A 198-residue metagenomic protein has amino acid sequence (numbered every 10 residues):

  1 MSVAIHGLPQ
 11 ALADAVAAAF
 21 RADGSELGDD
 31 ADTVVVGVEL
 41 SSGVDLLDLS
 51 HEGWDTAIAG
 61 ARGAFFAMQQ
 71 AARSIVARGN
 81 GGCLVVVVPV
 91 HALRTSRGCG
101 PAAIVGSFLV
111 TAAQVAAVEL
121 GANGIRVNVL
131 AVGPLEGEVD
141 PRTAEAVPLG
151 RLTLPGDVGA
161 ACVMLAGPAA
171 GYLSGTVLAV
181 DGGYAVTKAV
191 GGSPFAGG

Functional and structural regions predicted by a protein language model:
M1-S25: Canonical Rossmann dinucleotide-binding motif of NAD(H)/NADP(H)-dependent dehydrogenases/reductases, specifically
G28-D30, L152-V186: C-terminal substrate-recognition "lid" of short-chain dehydrogenase/reductases
D30, V35-I58, R97-P101, V190-A196: Conserved mid-core segment of classical short-chain dehydrogenase/reductases
D45, H51, A57-G60, A77 (+2 more regions): Catalytic loop of short-chain dehydrogenase/reductase
A61, M68-A72, Q114: A short, exposed helix-loop element centered on a Lys and neighboring polar residues
R73, V118-E119, G171: Alpha-helical segment proximal to the catalytic Tyr-Lys
G121, R126, L173-G175: Short, small/polar-rich loop/turn modules that mediate ligand/substrate recognition or access, typified
V139-D157: Catalytic Tyr-x(3-8)-Lys segment
